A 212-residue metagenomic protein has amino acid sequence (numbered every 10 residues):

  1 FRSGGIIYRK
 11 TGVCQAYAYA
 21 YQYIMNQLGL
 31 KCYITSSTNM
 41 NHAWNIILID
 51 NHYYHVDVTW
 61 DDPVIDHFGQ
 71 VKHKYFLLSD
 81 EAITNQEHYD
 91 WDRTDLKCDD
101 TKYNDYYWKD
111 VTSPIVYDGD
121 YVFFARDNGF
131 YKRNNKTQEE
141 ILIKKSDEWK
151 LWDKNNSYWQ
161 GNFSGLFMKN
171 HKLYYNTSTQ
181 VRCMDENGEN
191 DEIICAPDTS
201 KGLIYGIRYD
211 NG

Functional and structural regions predicted by a protein language model:
F1-V13, N26: Short, conserved helix/loop micro-motifs enriched in His/Cys and acidic residues
Q15-E81: Hydrophobic/aromatic-rich core segments of domains that either
H52-K154: His-Asp-centered catalytic microenvironments across diverse enzyme cores, prominently the transglutaminase-like
Y107-G119, W149-K169, T199-N211: Repeated scaffold domains used in trafficking and secretory/extracellular systems, primarily beta-propellers
F123-A125, Y174-Y175, G212: Residue position within the beta-strands of beta-propeller blades
R126-N134, N176-D185: Structural motif
T137-Y158, N187-K201: Multi-bladed beta-propeller domains
